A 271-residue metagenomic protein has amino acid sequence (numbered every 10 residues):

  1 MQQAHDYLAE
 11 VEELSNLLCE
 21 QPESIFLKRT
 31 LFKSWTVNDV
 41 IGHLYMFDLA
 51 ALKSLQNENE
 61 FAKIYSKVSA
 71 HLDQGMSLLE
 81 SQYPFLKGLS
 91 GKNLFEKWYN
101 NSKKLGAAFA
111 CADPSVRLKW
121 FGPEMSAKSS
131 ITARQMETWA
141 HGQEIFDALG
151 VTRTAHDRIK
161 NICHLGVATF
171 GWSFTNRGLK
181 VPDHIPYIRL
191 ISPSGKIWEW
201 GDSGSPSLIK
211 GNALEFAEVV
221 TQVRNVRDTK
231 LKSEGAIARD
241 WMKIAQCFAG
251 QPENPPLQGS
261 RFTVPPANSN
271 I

Functional and structural regions predicted by a protein language model:
M1-P22, G42-Q56, M136: Alpha-helical bundle segments that constitute or directly flank the non-heme di-iron/ferroxidase center
M1-Q2, L49-A110, I159: Short, helix-capping/interhelical loops that line the mouth of catalytic, cofactor-, or ligand-binding pockets
E12-S15, C19, D48-L52, Y99-A110 (+1 more regions): Structural signal for well-ordered, non-membrane alpha-helices
S15-T36, A107-M125: Helix-loop segments that flank and shape redox-cofactor active sites
L27-H71, W120-N176, F216: Short, contiguous alpha-helical
G88-A140: Internal, conserved structured core segments that host functional sites
G178-Q222: Glycine/small-residue-rich hydrophobic helix-like segments
G204-I271: C-terminal interaction segments
